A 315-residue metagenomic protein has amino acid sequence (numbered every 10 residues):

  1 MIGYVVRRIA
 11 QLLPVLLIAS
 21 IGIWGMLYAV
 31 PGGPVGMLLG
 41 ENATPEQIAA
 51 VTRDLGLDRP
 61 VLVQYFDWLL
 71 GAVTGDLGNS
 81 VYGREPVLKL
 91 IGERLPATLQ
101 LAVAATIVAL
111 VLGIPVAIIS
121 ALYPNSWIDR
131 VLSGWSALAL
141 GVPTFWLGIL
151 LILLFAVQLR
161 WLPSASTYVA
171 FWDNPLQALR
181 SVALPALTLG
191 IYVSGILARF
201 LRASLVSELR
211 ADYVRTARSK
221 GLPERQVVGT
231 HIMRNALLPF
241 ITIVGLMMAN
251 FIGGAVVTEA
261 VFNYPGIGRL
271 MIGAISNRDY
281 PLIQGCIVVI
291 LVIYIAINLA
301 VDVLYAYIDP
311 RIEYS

Functional and structural regions predicted by a protein language model:
I2-Y4, L13, K89, E93-I128 (+2 more regions): Alpha-helical transmembrane segments of integral membrane proteins, especially multi-pass inner/plasma-membrane
I9, V51, V61-L77, V87 (+8 more regions): Hydrophobic alpha-helical segments of integral membrane proteins, encompassing both true transmembrane helices
V15-F66, E85, L159-S181: Hydrophobic alpha-helical transmembrane segments of membrane transport/permease proteins and related membrane-embedded
L16, S20, W24-A29, F145 (+3 more regions): Membrane-embedded alpha-helical segments of multi-pass transporters/permeases
V30, A139-V142, I252: Transmembrane helix irregularities
D58-I114: An internal, D/E-rich "acidic patch" concept
R84, S133-R199: Membrane-water interface segments at transmembrane-helix boundaries in multipass membrane proteins
